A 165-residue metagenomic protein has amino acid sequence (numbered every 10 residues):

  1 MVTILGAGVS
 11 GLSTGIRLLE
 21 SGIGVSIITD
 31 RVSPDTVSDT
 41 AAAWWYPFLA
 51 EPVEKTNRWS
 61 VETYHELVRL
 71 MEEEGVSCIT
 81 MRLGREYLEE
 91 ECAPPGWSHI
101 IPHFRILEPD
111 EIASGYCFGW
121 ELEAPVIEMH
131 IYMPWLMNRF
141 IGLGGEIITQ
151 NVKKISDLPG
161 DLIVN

Functional and structural regions predicted by a protein language model:
M1-S10: Beta1/beta-strand and adjacent pyrophosphate-binding region of the FAD-binding site in flavoprotein oxidoreductases
L5, G160-N165: Short hydrophobic core segments
S10, S33, K153: Conserved Rossmann-like nucleotide-cofactor binding loop
G15, L19: Gly/Ala-rich phosphate-binding loop of Rossmann-like dinucleotide-binding domains, activating on the conserved
E20-D39: Glycine-rich FAD pyrophosphate-binding loop
A41-H65: N-terminal glycine-rich dinucleotide-binding loop that anchors FAD/FMN and/or NAD(P) in oxidoreductases
H65-L143: Flavin (FAD/FMN) cofactor-binding and adjacent substrate-gating region of FAD-dependent oxidoreductase domains
G145-P159: A conserved short coil-to-beta-strand element within the FAD-binding core of flavoproteins
